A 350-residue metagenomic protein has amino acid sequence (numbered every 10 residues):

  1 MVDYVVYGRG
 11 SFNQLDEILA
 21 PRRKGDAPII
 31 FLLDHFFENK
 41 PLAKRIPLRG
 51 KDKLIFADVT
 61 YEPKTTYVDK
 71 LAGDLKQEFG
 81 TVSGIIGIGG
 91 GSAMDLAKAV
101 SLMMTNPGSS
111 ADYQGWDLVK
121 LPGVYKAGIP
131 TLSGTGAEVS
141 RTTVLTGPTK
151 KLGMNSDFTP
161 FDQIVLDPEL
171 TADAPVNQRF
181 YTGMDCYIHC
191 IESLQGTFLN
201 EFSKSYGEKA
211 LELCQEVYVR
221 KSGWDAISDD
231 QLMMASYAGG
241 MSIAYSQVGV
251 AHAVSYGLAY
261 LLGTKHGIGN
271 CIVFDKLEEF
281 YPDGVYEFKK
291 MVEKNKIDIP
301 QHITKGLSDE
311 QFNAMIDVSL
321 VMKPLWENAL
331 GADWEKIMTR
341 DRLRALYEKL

Functional and structural regions predicted by a protein language model:
M1-G84: ATP/NTP phosphate-donor binding region
F12-L15, N39-L42, S92-K98, G136-V139 (+1 more regions): Short glycine/serine/threonine-rich phosphate/pyrophosphate-binding segments that cradle anionic phosphate groups
T66-G73, T81-E169: Glycine/threonine-rich beta-strand-loop-alpha-helix active-site module that forms ligand/phosphate-binding
G134, G240-K265: Glycine-rich phosphate/pyrophosphate-binding beta-alpha loops
T143-Y245: Carboxylate- and glycine-rich phosphate/diphosphate-binding segment that chelates Mg2+/Mn2+
Y256-N313: Active-site pocket-lining segment
K290-L350: C-terminal charged capping/lid subdomain of soluble metabolic enzymes
